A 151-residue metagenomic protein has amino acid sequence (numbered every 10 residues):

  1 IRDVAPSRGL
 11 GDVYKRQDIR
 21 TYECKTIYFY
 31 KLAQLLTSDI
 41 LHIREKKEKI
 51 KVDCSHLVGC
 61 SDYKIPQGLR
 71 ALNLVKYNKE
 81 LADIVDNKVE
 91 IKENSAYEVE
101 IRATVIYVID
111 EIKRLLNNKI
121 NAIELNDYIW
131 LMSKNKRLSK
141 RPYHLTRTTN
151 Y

Functional and structural regions predicted by a protein language model:
I1, C24, A96: Short, surface-exposed alpha-helical recognition segments that flank or form part of ligand/macromolecule-binding
I1-Y14: Single conserved hydrophobic/aromatic residue that forms the stacking wall/gate of nucleotide- or nucleobase-binding
K15, I19-Y22: Phosphate/pyrophosphate- and phosphate-bearing ligand-binding catalytic cores of soluble enzymes
K25-L35: Short, contiguous, well-structured surface segments enriched in hydrophobic/aromatic residues
S38-Y151: Accessory, usually C-terminal, subdomains that scaffold auxiliary metal cofactors
